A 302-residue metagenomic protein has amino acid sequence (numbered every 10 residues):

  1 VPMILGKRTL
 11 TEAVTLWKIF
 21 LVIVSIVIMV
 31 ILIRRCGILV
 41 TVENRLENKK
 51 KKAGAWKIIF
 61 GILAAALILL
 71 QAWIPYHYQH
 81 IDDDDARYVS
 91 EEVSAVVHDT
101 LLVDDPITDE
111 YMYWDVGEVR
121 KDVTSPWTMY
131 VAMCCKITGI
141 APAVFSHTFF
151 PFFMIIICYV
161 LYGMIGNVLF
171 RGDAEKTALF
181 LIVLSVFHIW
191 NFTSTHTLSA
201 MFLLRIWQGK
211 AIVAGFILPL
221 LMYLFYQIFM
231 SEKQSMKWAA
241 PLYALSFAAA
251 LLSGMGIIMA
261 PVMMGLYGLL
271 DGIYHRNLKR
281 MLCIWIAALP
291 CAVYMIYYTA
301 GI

Functional and structural regions predicted by a protein language model:
V1, Y162-G172, M222-F225, F229: Transmembrane-helix signature of membrane-embedded glycosylation machinery that interfaces with polyprenol carriers
V1-K51, L282-C283, A292-Y298: Membrane-embedded, hydrophobic transmembrane alpha-helices
W56-D83, I189-W190, A288-T299: Transmembrane signal-anchor helices characteristic of membrane glycosylation enzymes that use polyprenol
I68-W190, T197-W207, I212, F216: Active-site lumenal/periplasmic loops and adjacent helix-entry segments of GT-C-fold, multi-pass membrane
L218-W238: Membrane-interface transmembrane helices that cradle and orient dolichyl/undecaprenyl
W238-G254: Membrane-interface alpha helices of multi-pass inner-membrane proteins
A260-A288: Perimembrane helix-loop-helix junctions
